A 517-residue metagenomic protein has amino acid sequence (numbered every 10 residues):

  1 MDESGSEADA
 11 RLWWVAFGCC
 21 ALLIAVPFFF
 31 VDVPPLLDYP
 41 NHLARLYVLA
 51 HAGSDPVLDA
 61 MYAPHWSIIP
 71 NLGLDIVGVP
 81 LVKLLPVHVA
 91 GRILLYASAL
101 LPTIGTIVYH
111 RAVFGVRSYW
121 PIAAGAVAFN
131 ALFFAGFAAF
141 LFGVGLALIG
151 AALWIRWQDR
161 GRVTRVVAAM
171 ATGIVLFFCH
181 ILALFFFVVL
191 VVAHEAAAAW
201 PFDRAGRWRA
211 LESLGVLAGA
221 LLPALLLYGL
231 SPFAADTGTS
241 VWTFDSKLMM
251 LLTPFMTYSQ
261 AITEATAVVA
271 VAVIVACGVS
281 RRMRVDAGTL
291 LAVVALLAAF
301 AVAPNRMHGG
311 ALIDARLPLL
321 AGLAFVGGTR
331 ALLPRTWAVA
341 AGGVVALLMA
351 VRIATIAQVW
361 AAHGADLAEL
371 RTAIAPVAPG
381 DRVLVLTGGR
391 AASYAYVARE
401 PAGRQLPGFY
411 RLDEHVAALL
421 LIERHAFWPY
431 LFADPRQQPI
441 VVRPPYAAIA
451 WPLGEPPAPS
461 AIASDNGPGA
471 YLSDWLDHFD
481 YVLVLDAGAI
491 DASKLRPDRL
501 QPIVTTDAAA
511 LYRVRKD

Functional and structural regions predicted by a protein language model:
E3, A10, T106-A128: Transmembrane-helix signature of polytopic, membrane-embedded enzymes that assemble or transfer cell-envelope glycans
V31-H42, G53-D55, Y62, W66 (+5 more regions): Transmembrane catalytic cores of multi-pass membrane glycosyltransferases and polysaccharide-assembly enzymes
A44-H51, A63-V87: Short hydrophobic/aromatic helix or loop-helix immediately within or flanking a transmembrane segment in polytopic
I93-V113: Transmembrane-helix motifs of polytopic, lipid-linked glycan transferases
A135-F142: Short acidic/glycine- and proline-prone juxtamembrane loop motifs at membrane-interface regions of multi-pass membrane
G150-R165: Membrane-interface transmembrane helices that cradle and orient dolichyl/undecaprenyl
G327-I356: Signature aromatic-anchored transmembrane alpha helix within multi-pass, membrane-resident enzymes that catalyze glycan
I374-D465, Y471, W475-A487: Short periplasmic/luminal acceptor-recognition loop of GT-C membrane glycosyltransferases, typified by
